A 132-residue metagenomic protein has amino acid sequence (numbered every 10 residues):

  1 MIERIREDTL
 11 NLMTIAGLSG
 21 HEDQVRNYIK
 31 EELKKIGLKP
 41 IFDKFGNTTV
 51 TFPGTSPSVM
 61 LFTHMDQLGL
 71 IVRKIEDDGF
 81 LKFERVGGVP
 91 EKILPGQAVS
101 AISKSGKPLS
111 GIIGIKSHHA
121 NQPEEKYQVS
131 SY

Functional and structural regions predicted by a protein language model:
M1-Y132: N-terminal hydrophobic/helix-forming segments and targeting peptides
